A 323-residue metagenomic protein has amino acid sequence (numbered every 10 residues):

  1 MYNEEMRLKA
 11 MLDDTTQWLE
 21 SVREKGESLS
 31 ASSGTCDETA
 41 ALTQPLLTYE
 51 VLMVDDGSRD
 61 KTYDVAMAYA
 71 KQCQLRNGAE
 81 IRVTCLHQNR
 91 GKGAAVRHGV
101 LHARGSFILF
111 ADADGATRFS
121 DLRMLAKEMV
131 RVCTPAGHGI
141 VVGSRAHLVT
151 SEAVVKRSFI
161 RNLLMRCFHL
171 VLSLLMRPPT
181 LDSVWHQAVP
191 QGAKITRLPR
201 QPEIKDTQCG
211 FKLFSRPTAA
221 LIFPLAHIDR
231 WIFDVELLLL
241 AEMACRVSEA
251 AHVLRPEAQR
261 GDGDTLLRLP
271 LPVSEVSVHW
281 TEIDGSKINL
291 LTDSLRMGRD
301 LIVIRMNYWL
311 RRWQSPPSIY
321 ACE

Functional and structural regions predicted by a protein language model:
M1, V54-D56, L86: Conserved sequence signature across two-component system core domains
E4-L42: Short, well-formed alpha-helical segments that are part of the catalytic scaffolds of diverse glycosyltransferases
E4-L8, S58-K61, K92: Donor nucleotide-sugar binding loop of glycosyltransferases
M6, D13-D14, C36, V184 (+1 more regions): Hydrophobic helical membrane-anchoring modules
T15, Y49-V54, G298: Hydrophobic targeting segments
S21-G26, Q44, K71-A79: Short helix-capping segments at alpha-helix termini
L46, D55-Y63, G115: A conserved acidic beta->alpha catalytic loop
E80, L86-H102, F107-F110, F119-W231 (+1 more regions): Acceptor/aglycone-binding surface of glycosyltransferases and processive sugar-polymer synthases
